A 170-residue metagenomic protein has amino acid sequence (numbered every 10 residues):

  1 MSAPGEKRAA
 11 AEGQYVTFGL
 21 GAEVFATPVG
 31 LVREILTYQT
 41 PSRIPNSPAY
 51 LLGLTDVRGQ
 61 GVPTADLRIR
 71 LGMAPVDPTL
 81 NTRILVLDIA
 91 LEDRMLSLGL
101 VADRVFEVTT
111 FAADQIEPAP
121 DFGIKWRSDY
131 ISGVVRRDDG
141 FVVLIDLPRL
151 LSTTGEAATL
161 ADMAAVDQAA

Functional and structural regions predicted by a protein language model:
M1-A170: An acidic, low-aromatic, low-complexity terminal/linker signal
